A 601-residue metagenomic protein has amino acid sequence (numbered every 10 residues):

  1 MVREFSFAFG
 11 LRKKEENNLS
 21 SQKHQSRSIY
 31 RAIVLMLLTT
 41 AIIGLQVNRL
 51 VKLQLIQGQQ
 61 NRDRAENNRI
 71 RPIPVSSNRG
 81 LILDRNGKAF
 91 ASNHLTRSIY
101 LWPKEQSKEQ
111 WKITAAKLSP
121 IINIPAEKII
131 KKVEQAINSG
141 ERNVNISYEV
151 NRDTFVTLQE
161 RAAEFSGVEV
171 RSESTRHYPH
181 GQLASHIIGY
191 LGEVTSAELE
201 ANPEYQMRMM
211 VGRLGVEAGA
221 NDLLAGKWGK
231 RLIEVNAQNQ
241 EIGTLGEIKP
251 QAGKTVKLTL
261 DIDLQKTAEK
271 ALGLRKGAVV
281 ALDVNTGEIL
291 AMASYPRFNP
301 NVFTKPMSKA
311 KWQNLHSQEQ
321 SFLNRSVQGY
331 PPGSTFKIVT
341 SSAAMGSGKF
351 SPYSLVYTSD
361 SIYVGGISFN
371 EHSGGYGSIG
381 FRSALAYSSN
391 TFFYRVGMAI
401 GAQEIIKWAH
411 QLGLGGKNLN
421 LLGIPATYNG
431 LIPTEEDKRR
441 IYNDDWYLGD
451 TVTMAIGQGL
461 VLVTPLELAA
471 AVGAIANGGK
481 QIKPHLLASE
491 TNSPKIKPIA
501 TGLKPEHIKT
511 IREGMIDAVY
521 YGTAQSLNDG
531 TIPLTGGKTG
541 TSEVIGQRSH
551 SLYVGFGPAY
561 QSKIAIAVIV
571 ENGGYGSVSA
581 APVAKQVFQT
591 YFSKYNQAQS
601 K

Functional and structural regions predicted by a protein language model:
M1-M307, Q403-Q411, G530, I545 (+1 more regions): Periplasmic/cell-envelope proteins involved in peptidoglycan metabolism and beta-lactam response
R3-E16, A91, V235-L245, N285-S334 (+2 more regions): Beta-lactam-recognizing serine transpeptidase/beta-lactamase-like catalytic domain environment
